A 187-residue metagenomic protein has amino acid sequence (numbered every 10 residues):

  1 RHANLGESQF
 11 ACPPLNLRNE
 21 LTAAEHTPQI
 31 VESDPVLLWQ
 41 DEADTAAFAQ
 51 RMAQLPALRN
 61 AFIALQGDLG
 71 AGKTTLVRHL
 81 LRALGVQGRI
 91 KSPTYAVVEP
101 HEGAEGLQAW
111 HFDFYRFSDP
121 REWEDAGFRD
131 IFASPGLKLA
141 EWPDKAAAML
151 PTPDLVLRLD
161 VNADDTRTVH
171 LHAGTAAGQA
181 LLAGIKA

Functional and structural regions predicted by a protein language model:
R18-P35, S118-W123, R129-A187: Short phosphate-coordinating micro-motif centered on Lys-Gly-acidic
V31-R51: N-terminal pre-Walker A segment at the start of P-loop NTPase domains
I63-L65: Hydrophobic anchor at the beta1->P-loop junction of P-loop NTPases
D68: P-loop (Walker A) phosphate-binding loop of NTP-binding proteins
K73: Conserved lysine of the Walker
V86-H101: Short beta-strand-centered segment that lines the nucleotide-binding/catalytic pocket of NTP-utilizing
